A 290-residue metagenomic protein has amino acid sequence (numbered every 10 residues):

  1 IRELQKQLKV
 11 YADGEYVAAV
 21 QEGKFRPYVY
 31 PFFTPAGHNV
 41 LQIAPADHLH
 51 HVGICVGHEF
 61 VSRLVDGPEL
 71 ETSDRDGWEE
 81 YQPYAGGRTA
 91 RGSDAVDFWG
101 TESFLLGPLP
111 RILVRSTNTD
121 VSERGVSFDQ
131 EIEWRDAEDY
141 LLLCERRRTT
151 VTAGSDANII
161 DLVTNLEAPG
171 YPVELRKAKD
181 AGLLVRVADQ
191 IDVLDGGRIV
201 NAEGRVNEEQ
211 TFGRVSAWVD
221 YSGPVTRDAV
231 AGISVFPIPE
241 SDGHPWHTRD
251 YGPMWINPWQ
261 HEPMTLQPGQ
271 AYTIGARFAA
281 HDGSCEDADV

Functional and structural regions predicted by a protein language model:
I1-E71, R75, V163: Beta-strand-rich N-terminal accessory domains
E15, T117-G125, A153-D156, P224-V230 (+2 more regions): A short, structured loop/turn motif at beta-sheet edges
V17-T34, R147, A153-G196: Acidic (Asp/Glu-rich), glycine- and aromatic
C55-D156: Extended, loop-rich substrate-binding clefts of extracytoplasmic carbohydrate-active enzymes
I132-W134, L166, F278: Hydrophobic beta-strand positions in extracellular immunoglobulin-like domains
P172-S241: Active-site/ligand-binding surface loops and adjacent short beta/alpha elements that line catalytic pockets across
I233-V290: Beta-strand-rich recognition/accessory modules
